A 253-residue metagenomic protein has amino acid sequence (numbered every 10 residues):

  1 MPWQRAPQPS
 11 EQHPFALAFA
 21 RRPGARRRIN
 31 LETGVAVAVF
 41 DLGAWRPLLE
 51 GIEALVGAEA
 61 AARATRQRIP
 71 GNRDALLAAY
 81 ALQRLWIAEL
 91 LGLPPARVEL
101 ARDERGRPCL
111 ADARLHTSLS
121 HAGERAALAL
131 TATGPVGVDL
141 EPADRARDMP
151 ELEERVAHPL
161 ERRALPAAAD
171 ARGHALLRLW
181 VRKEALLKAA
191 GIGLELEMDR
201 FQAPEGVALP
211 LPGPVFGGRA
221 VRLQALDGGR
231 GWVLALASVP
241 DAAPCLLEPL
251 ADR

Functional and structural regions predicted by a protein language model:
P2-R253: Core catalytic alpha/beta fold that binds nucleotide/phospho-ligands
